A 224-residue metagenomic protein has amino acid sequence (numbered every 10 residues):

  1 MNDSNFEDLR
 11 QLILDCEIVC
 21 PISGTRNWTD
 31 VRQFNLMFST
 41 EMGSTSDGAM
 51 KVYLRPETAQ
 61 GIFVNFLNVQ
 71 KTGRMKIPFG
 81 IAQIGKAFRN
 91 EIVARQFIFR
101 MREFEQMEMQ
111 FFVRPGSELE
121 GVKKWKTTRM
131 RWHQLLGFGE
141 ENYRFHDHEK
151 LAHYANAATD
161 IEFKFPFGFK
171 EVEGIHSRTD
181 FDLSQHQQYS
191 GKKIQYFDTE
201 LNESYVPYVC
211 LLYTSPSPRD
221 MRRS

Functional and structural regions predicted by a protein language model:
M1-L211: Cys/His-rich finger/ribbon microdomains and the adjacent scaffold used for macromolecule binding/structural
Y213-S224: Single conserved hydrophobic/aromatic residue that forms the stacking wall/gate of nucleotide- or nucleobase-binding
